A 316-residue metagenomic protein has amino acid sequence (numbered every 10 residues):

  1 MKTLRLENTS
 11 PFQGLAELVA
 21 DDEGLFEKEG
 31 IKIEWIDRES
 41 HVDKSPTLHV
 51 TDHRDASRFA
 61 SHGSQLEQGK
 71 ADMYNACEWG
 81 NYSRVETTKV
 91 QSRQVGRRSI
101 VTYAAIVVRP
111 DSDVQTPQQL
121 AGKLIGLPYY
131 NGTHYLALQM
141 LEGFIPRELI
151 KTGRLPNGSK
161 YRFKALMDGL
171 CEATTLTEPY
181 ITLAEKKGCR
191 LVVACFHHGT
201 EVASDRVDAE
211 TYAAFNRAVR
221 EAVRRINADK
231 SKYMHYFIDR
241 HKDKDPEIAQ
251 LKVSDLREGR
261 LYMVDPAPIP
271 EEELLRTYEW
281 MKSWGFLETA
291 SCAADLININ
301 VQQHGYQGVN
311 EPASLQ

Functional and structural regions predicted by a protein language model:
K2-R147, E172-T175, V192-A194: Short, glycine-/small- and polar/acidic-enriched structural segments that line small-molecule recognition paths
I31, C189, F286: Short phosphate-binding/catalytic loops that engage adenosine nucleotides
W35, T152-R154: A structural preference for short, hydrophobic beta-strand core positions in alpha/beta folds
H41, N81, I181, G199 (+1 more regions): Positions that flank functional sites
L155-K242: Pocket-lining segment of extracytoplasmic ligand-binding domains
A209-E288: Secondary-structure end/capping motifs
M281-Q316: Conserved C-terminal helix/tail region of periplasmic/extracytoplasmic solute-binding proteins
